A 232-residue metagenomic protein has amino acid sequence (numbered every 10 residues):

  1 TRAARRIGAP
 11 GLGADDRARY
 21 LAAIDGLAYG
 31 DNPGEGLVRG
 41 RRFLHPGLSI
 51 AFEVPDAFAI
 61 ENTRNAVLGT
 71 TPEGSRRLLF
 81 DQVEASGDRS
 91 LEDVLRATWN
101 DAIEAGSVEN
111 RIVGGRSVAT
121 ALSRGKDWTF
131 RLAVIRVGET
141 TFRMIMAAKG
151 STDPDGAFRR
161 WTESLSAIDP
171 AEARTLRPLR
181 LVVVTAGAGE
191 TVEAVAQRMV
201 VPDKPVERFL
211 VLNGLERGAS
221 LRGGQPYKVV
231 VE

Functional and structural regions predicted by a protein language model:
T1-A51, A59-L68: C-terminal capping/extension segments of zinc metalloprotease domains
A3, D16, Y20, S90-L95 (+3 more regions): Stable alpha-helical elements in mature extracytoplasmic
A51-T98, S123: Secretory pathway targeting signatures of secreted, lumenal, and periplasmic proteins
I60, M144-L181: Surface-exposed amphipathic alpha-helical segments
L79-Q82, E139-G150: Short, well-ordered beta-strand elements
R96-R143: Signature of long, low-cysteine stretches enriched in small and polar/charged residues
E172-D203, Q225: Primarily a LysM-type cell-wall glycan-binding module
K204-E232: Extracellular LysM carbohydrate-binding repeats and other cell-envelope/extracellular binding modules
